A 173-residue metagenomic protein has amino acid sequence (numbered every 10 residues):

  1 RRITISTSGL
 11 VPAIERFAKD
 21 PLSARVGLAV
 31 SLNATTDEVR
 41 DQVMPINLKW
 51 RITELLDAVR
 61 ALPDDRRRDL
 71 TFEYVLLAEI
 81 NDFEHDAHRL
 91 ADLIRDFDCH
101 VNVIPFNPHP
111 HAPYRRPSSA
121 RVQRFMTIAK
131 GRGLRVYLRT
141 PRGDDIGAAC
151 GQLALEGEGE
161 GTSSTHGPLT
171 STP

Functional and structural regions predicted by a protein language model:
R1-R132, Y137: Conserved AdoMet/S-adenosylmethionine-binding subsite of the radical SAM
G131, P141-P173: Radical SAM enzyme core and accessory elements
